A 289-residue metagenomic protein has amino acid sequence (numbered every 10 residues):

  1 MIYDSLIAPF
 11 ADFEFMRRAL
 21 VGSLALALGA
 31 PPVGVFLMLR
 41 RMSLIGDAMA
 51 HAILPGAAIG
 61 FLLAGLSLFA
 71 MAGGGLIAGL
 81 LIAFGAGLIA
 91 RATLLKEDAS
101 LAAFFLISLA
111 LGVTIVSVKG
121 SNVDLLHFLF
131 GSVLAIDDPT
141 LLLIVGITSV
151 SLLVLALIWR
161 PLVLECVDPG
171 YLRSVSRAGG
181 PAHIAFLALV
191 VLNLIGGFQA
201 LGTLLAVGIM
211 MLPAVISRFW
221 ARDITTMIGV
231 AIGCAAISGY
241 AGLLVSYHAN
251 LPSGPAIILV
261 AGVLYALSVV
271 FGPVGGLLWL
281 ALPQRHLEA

Functional and structural regions predicted by a protein language model:
M1-L28: Membrane-interfacial amphipathic/re-entrant helices at transmembrane-helix boundaries
Y3-F10, S100-R160: Transmembrane helix-bundle core of multi-pass membrane transporters and related energy-transducing complexes
L20-A25, F69-I77, A99-A103, L141-G146 (+3 more regions): Hydrophobic alpha-helical transmembrane segments
V35-A50, L54-S121, S217-G229, S246-A249 (+1 more regions): Short loop segments and helix-boundary regions at transmembrane helix junctions of multi-pass inner-membrane proteins
A52-G60, A103-I115, A135-I136, G179-L189 (+2 more regions): Small-residue-rich segments of transmembrane alpha-helices in multi-pass membrane proteins, especially helix faces
T140-P213: Helix-loop-helix "hairpin" substructures at the membrane interface of multi-pass membrane proteins
L204-P255: Transmembrane alpha-helical segments in multi-pass inner-membrane proteins
L251-A289: Cytosolic-side transmembrane-helix boundaries in multi-pass membrane proteins
